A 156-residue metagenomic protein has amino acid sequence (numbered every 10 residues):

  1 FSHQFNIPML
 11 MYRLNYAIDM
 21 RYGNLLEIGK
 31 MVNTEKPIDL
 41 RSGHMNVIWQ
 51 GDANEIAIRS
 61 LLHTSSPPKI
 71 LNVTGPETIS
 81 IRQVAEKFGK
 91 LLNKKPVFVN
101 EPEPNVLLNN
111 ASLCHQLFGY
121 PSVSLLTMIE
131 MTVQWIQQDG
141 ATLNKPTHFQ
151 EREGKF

Functional and structural regions predicted by a protein language model:
F1-D52, F88: NAD(P)-dependent short-chain dehydrogenase/reductase
R13-A17, D39-H44, K69-I79, E101-P104 (+1 more regions): Glycine-rich Rossmann NAD(P)(H)-binding loop
M31-T34, S60-T64, W135-D139: Generic structural signal for alpha-helix termini and adjacent loop/cap motifs
Q50, I81, P121-L125: Amphipathic alpha-helical segment in the mid-to-C-terminal domain of diverse UDP/GDP-sugar glycosyltransferases
G51-L62, L126-V133: Amphipathic alpha-helical segments that line or abut small-molecule/effector binding pockets and mediate allosteric
I56-L113, E153-K155: Mid/C-terminal beta-alpha module of Rossmann-like enzyme folds, strongest in SDR-family dehydrogenases/epimerases
L125-F156: Amphipathic terminal alpha-helices
